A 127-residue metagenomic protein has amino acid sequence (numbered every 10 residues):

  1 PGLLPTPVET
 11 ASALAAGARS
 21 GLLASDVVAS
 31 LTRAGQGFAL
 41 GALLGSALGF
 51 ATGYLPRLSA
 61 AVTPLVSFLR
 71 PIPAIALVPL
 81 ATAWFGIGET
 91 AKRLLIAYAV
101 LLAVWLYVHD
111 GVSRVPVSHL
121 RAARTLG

Functional and structural regions predicted by a protein language model:
P1, T52-R57, A81, F85-I87 (+1 more regions): Short helix-capping/hinge motifs at transmembrane helix termini and TM-loop junctions
G2-A39: Periplasmic/extracellular loop-to-transmembrane helix junction in inner-membrane transport proteins
A11, S20, A24, V28 (+5 more regions): Alpha-helical membrane-protein architecture signal
G21, S30-F38, L65, L69-I75 (+3 more regions): Loop-to-transmembrane-helix entry motif
Q36-V66: Transmembrane-helix boundary motif in ABC transporter permease subunits
S46-A51, P79-L80, W84, V104: Alpha-helical transmembrane segments of multipass membrane proteins
A47, P73-V78, E89-R93: Transmembrane helix boundary and interhelical junction motifs in multipass membrane proteins
G88-L126: Membrane-cytosol interface at the C-terminal ends of specific transmembrane alpha-helices in multi-pass membrane
